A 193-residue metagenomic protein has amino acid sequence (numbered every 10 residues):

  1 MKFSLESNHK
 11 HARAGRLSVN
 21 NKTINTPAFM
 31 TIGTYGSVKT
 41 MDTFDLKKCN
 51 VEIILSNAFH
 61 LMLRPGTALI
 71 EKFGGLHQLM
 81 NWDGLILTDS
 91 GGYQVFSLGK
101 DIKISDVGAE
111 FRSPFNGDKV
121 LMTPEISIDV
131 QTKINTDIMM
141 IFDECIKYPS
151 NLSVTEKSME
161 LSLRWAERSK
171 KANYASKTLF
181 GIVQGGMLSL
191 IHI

Functional and structural regions predicted by a protein language model:
M1-Y174: Non-catalytic, usually N-terminal nucleic-acid engagement modules in DNA/RNA processing proteins
M139-I141, Y174-L188: Intrinsically disordered, low-complexity segments enriched in small residues
I191-I193: Conserved small/polar residues in nucleotide/adenosyl-binding loops
